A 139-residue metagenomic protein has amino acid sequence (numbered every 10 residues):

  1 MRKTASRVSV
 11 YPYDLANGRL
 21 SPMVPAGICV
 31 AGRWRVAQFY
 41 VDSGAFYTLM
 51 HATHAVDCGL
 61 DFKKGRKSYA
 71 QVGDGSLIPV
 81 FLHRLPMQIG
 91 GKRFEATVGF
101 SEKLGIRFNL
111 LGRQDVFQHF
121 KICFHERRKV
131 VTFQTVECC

Functional and structural regions predicted by a protein language model:
M1-C139: Pepsin/retropepsin-fold aspartyl endopeptidases
